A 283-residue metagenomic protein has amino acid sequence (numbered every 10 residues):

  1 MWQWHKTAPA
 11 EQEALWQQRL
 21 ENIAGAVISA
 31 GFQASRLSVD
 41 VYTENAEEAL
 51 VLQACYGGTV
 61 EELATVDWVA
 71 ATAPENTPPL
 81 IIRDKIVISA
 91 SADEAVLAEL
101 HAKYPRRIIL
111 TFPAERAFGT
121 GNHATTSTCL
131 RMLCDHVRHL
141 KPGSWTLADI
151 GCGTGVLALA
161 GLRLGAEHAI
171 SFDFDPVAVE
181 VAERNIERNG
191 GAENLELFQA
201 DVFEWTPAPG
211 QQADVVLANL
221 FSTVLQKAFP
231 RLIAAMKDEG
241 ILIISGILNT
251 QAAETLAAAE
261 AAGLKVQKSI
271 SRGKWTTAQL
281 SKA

Functional and structural regions predicted by a protein language model:
M1-L100: N-terminal auxiliary segments of SAM/dcSAM-dependent transferases
V41, D149, S171, L217 (+1 more regions): Conserved SAM-binding loop
Y56, D84, P105-R106, E167 (+1 more regions): A short helix-to-beta-strand connector/capping loop
V69-K141: SAM-dependent Rossmann-like transferase core, predominantly class I methyltransferases with a strong bias toward
I108, G143-W145, G240: Nucleotide donor/acceptor-binding cores
R116, N122-E204: Conserved SAM/SAH cofactor-binding pocket of Class I
F174-A283: S-adenosylmethionine
